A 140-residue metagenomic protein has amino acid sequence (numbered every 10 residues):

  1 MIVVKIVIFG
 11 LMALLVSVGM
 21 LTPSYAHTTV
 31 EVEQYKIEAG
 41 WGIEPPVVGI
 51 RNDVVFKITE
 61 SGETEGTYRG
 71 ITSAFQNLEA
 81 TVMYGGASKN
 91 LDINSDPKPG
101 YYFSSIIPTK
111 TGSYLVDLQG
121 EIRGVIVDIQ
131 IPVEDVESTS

Functional and structural regions predicted by a protein language model:
M1-G10: Bacterial N-terminal signal peptides that target proteins for export
V16-P23: C-terminal segment of classical bacterial N-terminal signal peptides
P23-S140: N-terminal soluble domains immediately following signal/targeting peptides that reside in extracytoplasmic
